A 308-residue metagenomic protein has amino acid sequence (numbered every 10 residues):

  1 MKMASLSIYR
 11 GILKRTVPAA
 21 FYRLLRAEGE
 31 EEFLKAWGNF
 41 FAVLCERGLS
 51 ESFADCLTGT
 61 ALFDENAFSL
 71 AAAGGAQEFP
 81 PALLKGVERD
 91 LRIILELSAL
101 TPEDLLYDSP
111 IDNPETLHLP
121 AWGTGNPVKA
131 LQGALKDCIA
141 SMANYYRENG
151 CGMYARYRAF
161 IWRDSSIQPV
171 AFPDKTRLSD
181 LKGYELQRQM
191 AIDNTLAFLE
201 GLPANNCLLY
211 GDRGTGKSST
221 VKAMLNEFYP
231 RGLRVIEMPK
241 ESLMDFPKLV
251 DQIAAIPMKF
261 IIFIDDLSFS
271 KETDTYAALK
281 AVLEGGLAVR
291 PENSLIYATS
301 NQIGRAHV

Functional and structural regions predicted by a protein language model:
M1-K182, L186: AAA+ P-loop ATPase mechanoenzymes
P173-L208: Pre-Walker A (pre-P-loop) alpha-helix and adjacent loop at the N terminus of AAA/AAA+ ATPase modules, a conserved
D193-A204, N226-P230, Q252, A281 (+1 more regions): Conserved helix-loop functional segments at active or binding sites
L202-A204, R231-G232, I256-M258, R290-N293: Short loop/turn elements that form and flank the Walker-type P-loop nucleotide-binding site in RecA-like NTPase cores
N206-I236, K240, L249-A254: Walker A/P-loop
D251-A255, S270-H307: Conserved catalytic/switch belt of AAA+ P-loop NTPases
D265-L267: Walker B catalytic acidic pair
